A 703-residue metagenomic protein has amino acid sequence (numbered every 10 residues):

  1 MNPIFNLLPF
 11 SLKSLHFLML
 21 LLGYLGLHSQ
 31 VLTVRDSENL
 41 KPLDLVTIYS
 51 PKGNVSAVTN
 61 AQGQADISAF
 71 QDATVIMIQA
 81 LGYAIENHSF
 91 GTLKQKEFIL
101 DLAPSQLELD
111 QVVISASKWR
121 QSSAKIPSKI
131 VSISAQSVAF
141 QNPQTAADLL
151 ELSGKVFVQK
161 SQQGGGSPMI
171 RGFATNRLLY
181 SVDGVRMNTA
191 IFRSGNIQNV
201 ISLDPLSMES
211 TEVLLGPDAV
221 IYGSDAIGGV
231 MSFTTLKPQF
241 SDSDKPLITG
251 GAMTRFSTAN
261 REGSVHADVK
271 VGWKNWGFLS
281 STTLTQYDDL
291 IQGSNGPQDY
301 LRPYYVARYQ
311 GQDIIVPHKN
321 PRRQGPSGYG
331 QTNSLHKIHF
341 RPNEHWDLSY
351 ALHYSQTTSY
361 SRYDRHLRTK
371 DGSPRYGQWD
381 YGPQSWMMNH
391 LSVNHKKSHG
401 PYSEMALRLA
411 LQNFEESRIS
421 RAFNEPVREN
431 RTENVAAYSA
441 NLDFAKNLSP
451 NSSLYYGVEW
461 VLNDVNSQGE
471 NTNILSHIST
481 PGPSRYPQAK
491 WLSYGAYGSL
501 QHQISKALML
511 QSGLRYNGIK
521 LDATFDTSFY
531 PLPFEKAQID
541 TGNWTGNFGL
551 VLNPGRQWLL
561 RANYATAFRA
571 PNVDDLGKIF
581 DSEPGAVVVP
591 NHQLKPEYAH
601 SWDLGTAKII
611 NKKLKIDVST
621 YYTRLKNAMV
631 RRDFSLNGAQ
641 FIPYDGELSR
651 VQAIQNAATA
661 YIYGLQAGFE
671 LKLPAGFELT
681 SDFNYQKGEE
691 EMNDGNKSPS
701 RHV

Functional and structural regions predicted by a protein language model:
R35-N39, V46-P51, Q79-Y83, Q95-A139 (+1 more regions): Short, acidic, small-residue-rich periplasmic hinge/interaction motif at the N-terminus of Gram-negative outer-membrane
K96-D101, A146-L149, G166-M169, S181 (+4 more regions): N-terminal periplasmic accessory domains that precede and gate Gram-negative outer-membrane beta-barrel machines
M187-P217, S334: Short acidic/polar hinge/loop motifs at secondary-structure boundaries that mediate gating or recognition
T258, Y376-S398, R485-W491, E535-N553 (+4 more regions): Outer-membrane beta-barrel signature, preferentially recognizing the C-terminal barrel domain of Gram-negative
N260-Y287, G296-S359, S385-M387, L448-S449 (+2 more regions): Transmembrane beta-barrel wall of Gram-negative outer-membrane proteins
G325-Q331, R341-Y402, N413-V435, G482-Q488 (+1 more regions): Flexible loop and strand-edge segments within Gram-negative outer membrane beta-barrel domains
L454-W558, A570, F580-E583, D694-G695: Signature of Gram-negative outer-membrane beta-barrel scaffolds
S505-K506, L510, I519, Y621-R624 (+1 more regions): Gram-negative outer-membrane beta-barrel transporters
